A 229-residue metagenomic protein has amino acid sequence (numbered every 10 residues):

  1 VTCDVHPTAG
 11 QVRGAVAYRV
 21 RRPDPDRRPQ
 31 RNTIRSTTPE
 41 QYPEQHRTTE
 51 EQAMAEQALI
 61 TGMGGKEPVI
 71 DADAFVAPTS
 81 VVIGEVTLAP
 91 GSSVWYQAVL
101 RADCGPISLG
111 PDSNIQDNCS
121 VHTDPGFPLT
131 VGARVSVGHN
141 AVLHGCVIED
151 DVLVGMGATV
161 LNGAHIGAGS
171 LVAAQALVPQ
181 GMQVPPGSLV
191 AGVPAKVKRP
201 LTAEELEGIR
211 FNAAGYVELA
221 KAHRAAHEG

Functional and structural regions predicted by a protein language model:
G10-R21, R35-S36, R47: Residue-identity detector for glycine
R31-A53: Short, Lys/Arg-enriched N-terminal segments with co-localized hydrophobic residues within the first ~10-30 amino acids
A53-I70, F75, D103-P111, D117-C119 (+2 more regions): Glycine-rich hexapeptide-repeat left-handed beta-helix
F75-A77, V81: Mature N-terminal segment immediately following signal peptide/propeptide cleavage in secreted/periplasmic
I83-A89: N-terminal glycine-rich anion-binding loops that anchor highly charged ligand groups
